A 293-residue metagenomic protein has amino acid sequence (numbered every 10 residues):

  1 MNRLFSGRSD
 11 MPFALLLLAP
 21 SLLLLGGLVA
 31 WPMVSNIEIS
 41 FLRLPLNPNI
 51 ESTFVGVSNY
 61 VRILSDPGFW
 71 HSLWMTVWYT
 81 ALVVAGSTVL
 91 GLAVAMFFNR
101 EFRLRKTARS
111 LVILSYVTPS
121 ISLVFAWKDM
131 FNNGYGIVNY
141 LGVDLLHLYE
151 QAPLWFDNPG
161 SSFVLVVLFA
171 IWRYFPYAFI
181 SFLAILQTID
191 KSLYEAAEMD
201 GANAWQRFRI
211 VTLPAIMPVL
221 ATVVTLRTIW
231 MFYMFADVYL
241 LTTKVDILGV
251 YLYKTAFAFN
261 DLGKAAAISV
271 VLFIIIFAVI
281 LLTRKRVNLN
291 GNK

Functional and structural regions predicted by a protein language model:
M1-S6: Alpha-helical transmembrane segments of integral membrane proteins
G7-K293: A structural signal for multi-pass alpha-helical bundles of membrane permease subunits that mediate small-molecule
